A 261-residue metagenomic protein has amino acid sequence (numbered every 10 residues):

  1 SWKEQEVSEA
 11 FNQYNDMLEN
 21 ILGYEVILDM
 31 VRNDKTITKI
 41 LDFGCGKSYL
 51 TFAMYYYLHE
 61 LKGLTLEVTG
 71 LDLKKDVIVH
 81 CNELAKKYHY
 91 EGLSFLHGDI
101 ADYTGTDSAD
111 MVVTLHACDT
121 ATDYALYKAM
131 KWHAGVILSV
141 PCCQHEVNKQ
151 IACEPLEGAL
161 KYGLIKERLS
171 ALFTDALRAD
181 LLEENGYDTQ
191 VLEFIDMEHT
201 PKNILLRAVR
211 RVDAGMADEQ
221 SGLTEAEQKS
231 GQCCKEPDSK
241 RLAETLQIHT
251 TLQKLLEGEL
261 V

Functional and structural regions predicted by a protein language model:
S1-L22, K39, L71-V261: Class I S-adenosyl-L-methionine
I21-D34, E60: Glycine-rich helix-loop-beta junction characteristic of Rossmann-like nucleotide cofactor-binding loops
T36-G46: Conserved class I S-adenosyl-L-methionine
K47-G63: Conserved SAM-binding loop of SAM-dependent methyltransferases across substrates and taxa, primarily the Class I
L66-T69: Short beta-strand element of Class I
